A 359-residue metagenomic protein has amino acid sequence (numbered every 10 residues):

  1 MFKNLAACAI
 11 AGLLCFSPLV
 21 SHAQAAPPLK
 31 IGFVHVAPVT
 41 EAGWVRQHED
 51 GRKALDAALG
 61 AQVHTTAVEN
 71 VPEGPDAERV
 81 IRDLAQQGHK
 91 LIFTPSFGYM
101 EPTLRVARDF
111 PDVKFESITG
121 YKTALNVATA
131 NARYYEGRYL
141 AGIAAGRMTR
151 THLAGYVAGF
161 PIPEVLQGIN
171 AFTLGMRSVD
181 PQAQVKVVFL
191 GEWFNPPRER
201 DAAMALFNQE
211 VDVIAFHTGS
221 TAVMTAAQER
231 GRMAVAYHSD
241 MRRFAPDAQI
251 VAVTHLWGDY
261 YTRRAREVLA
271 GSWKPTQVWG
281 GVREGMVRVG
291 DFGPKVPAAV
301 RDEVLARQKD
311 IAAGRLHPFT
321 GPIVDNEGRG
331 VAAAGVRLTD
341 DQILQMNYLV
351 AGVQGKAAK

Functional and structural regions predicted by a protein language model:
M1-N4: Positively charged n-region of N-terminal signal peptides that target proteins for export
A7-P18: Bacterial N-terminal signal peptides
L19-A23: Sec/Tat signal peptide C-region and signal peptidase I cleavage site
Q24-K359: A residue-level marker of the well-folded mature domains of exported/periplasmic proteins
